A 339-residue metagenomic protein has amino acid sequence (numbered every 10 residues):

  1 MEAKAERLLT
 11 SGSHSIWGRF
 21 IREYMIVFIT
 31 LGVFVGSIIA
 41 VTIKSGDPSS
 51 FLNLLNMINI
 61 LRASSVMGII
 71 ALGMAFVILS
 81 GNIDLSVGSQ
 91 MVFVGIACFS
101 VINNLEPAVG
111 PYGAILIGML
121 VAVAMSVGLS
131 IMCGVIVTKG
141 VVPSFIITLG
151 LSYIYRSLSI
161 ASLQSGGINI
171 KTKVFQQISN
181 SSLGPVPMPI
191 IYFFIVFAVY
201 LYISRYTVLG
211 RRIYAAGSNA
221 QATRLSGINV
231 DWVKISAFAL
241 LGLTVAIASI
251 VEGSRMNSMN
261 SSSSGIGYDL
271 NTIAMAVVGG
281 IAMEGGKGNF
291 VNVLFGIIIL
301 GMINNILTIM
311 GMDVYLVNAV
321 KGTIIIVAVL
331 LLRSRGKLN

Functional and structural regions predicted by a protein language model:
M1-A40, A198, L225-W232, R255 (+1 more regions): Cytosolic-side transmembrane-helix boundaries in multi-pass membrane proteins
E2-A71, P107-I117: Membrane-interfacial amphipathic/re-entrant helices at transmembrane-helix boundaries
F34-V41, N53-N104, V135-V141, A276-V291 (+1 more regions): Single transmembrane alpha-helix segments in multi-pass membrane proteins
G46-N59, I160, S204, G210 (+1 more regions): Inter-helical junctions in multi-pass inner-membrane proteins, predominant in energy-converting antiporter-like
P107-S152, F295-G296: Alpha-helical transmembrane segments within multi-pass membrane transporters and channels
A114-L120, L129-C133, P185-M259: Helix-loop-helix "hairpin" substructures at the membrane interface of multi-pass membrane proteins
G140, S144-Y206, V233-S236, R255-G265: Transmembrane helix-bundle core of multi-pass membrane transporters and related energy-transducing complexes
V245, N260-G322: Transmembrane alpha-helical segments in multi-pass inner-membrane proteins
